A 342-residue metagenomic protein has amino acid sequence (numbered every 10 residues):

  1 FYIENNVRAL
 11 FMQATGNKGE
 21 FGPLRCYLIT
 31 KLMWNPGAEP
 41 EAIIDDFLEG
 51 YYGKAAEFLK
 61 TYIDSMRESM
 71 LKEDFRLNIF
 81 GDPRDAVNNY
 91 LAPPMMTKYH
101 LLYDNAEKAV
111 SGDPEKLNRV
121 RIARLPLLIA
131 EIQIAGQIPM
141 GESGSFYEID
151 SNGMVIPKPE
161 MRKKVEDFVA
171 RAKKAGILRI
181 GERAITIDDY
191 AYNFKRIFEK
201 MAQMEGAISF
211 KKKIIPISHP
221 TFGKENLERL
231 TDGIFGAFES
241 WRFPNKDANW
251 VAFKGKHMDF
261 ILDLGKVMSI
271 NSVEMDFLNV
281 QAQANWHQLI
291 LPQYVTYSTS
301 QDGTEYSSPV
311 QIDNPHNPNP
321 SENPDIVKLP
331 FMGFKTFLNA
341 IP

Functional and structural regions predicted by a protein language model:
F1-E41: Aromatic- and carboxylate-enriched substrate-binding clefts and catalytic-loop regions of carbohydrate-active enzymes
N5-N6, K31-G223: Catalytic domains of carbohydrate-active enzymes that cleave complex glycans
A14, F277, D313: Residues that line or immediately flank small-molecule/substrate-binding pockets and catalytic motifs
F47, E225-A237, W241-K246: Acidic, glycine-anchored loop motifs typical of Ca2+
I214-P216, I234, L264: Bulky hydrophobic/aromatic "packing anchor" residues in well-ordered structure
W241-V310, K328-P342: Aromatic, loop-rich ligand-recognition surfaces of beta-strand-rich domains
H257, S321-P324: Short, solvent-exposed loop/turn segments in extracellular or other extracytoplasmic domains
S308-P318: Solvent-exposed serine/threonine-rich low-complexity stretches and specific carbohydrate-binding patches
